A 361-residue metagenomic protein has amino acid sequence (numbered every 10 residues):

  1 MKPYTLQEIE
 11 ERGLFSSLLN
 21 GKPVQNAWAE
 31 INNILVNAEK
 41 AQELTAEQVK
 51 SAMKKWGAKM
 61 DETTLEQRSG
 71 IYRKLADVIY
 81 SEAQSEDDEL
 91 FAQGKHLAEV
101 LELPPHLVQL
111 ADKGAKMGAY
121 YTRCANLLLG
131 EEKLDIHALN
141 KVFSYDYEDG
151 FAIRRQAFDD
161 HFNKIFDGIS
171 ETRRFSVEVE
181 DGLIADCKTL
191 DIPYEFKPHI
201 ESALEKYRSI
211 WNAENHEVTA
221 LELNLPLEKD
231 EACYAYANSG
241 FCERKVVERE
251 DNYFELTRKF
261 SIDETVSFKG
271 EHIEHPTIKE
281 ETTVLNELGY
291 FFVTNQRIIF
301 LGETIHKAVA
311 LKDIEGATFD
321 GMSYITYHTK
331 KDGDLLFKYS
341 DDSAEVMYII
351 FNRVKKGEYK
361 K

Functional and structural regions predicted by a protein language model:
M1-Y207: Amphipathic alpha-helical protein-interaction segments
E30-E43, Q48, V246-G270, K338-K361: Eukaryotic alpha-helical scaffold "rod" segments
E82, Q296-R297: Histidine-centered, metal-coordinating catalytic motifs and their short helical/loop contexts
H96, H106, H137, H161 (+6 more regions): Histidine (H) residue identity feature
M117-G118, L128, E255, T318 (+1 more regions): Solvent-exposed, non-transmembrane amphipathic alpha-helical segments
I192-G289: Anionic N-terminal interaction surfaces
V218, L223-L225, E287, F292 (+1 more regions): Acidic, Ser/Thr- and proline-rich intrinsically disordered linker/docking segments of eukaryotic scaffolds
